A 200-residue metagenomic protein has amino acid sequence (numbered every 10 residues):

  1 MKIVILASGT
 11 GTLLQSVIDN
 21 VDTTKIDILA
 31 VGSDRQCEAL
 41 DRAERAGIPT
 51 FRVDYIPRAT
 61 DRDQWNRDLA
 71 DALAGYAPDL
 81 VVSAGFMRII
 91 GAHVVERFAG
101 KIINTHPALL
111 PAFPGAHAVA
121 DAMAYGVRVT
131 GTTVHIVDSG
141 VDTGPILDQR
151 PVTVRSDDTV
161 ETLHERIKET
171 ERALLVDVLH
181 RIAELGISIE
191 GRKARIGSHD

Functional and structural regions predicted by a protein language model:
M1-E38: N-terminal Rossmann-like dinucleotide-binding module
M1-V4, Q15, P57, A120-D121 (+1 more regions): Membrane-interface segments of envelope glycosyltransferases acting on lipid-linked substrates or membrane lipids
N20, A84-G197: Donor/substrate-binding cores of folate-linked one-carbon enzymes
T24-R67: Short, surface-exposed acidic-centric catalytic microdomains
I28, P49-F51, L80, I102 (+1 more regions): Hydrophobic beta-strand scaffold residues
S33-D34, R62, Y76-A92: N-terminal glycine-rich "phosphate-gripper" loop used for MgATP/nucleotide binding and carboxylate activation
R67-Y76: Short, well-structured alpha-helical segments in soluble
